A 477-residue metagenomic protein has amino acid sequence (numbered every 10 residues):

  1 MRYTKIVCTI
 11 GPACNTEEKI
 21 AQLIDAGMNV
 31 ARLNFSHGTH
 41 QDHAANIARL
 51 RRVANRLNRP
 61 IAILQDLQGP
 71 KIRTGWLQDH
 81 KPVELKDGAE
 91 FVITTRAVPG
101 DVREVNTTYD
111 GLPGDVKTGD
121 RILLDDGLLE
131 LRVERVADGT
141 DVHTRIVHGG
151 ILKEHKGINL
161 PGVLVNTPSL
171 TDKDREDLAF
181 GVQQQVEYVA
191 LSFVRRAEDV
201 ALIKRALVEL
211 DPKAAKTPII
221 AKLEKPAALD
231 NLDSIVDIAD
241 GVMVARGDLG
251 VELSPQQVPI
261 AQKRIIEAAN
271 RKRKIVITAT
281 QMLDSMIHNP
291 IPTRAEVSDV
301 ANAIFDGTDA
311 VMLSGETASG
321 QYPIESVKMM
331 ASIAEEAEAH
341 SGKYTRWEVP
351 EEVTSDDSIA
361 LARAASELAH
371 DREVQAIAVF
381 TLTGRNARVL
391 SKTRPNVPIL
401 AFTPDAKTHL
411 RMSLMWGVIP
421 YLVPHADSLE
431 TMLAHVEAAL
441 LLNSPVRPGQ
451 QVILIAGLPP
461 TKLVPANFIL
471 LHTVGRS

Functional and structural regions predicted by a protein language model:
M1-S477: Non-catalytic helical/linker scaffolds that mediate oligomerization, partner binding, and domain coupling around large
